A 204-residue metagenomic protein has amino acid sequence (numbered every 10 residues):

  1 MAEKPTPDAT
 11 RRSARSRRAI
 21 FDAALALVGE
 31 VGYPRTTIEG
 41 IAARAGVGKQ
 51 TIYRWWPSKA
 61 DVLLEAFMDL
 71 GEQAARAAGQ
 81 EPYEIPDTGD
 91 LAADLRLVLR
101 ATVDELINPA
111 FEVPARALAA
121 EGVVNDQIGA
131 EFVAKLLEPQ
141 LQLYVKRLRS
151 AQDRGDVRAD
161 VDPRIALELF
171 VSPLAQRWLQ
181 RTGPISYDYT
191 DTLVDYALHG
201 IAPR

Functional and structural regions predicted by a protein language model:
M1-P7, A93, L97-V98, E138 (+5 more regions): C-terminal peripheral helix-coil segments that are non-catalytic and often amphipathic
M1-V31, R35-G46, W55-L64: Basic, helix-initiating cap at the start of DNA-binding domains
Q50: Key DNA-contact positions within bacterial/archaeal DNA-binding proteins
M68-A75: Short, basic, alpha-helical segments at the C-terminal edge of helix-turn-helix-like DNA-binding modules
G79-E112, A166: Hydrophobic alpha-helical connector segments
E84, R100-L106, A115-V124, D195-I201: Helix-loop "lid/cap" segments that line or gate small-molecule binding pockets
A93, D104-V113, A117, D126-D153: Amphipathic alpha-helical packing segments from all-alpha helical-bundle domains
